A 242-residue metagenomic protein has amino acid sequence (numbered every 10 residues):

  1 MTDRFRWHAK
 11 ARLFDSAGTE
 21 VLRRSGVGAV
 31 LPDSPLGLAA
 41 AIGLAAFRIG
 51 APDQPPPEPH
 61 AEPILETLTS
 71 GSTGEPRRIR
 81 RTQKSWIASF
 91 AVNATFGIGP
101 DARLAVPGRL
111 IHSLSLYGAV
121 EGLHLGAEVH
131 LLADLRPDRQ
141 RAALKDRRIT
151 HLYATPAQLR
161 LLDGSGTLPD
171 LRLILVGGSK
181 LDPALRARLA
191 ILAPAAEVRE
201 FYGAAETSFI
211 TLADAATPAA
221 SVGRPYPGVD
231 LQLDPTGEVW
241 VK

Functional and structural regions predicted by a protein language model:
D3-G26, I42, N93-A94, S113-L125: Hydrophobic alpha-helical segments in the ANL/AMP-binding
E20, A29, R80-A91, R103-L161 (+1 more regions): AMP-binding/adenylate-forming
A51-L68, P100-L104: Conserved pre-ATP/AMP-binding loop-to-beta segment of ANL
P63-A91: Conserved AMP-binding A3 loop
T69-S72, L104, A119, L152 (+3 more regions): Conserved S/T- and glycine-rich ATP-binding loop of Class I adenylate-forming
A94-G99, S165-T167: Glycine-rich helix-loop-beta junction characteristic of Rossmann-like nucleotide cofactor-binding loops
G164-P218: Gly/Ser/Thr-rich phosphate-binding loop
Q232-K242: AMP-binding/adenylate-forming core of the ANL superfamily
